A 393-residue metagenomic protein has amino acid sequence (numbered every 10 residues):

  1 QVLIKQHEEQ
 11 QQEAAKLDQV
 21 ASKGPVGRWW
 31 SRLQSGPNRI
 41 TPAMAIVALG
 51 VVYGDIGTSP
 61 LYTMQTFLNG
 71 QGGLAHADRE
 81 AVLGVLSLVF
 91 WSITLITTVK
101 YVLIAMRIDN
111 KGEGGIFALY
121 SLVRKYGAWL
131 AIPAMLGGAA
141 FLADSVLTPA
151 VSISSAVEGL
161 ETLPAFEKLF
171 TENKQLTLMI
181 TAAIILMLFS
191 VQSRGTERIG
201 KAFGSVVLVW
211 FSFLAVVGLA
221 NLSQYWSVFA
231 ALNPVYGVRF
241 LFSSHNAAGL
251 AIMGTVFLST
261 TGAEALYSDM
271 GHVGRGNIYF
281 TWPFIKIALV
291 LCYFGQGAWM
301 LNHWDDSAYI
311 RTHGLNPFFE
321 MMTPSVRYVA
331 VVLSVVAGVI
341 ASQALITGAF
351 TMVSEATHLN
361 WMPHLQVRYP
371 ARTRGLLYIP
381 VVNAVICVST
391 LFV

Functional and structural regions predicted by a protein language model:
Q1-V393: The structured alpha-helical core of multi-pass membrane proteins
